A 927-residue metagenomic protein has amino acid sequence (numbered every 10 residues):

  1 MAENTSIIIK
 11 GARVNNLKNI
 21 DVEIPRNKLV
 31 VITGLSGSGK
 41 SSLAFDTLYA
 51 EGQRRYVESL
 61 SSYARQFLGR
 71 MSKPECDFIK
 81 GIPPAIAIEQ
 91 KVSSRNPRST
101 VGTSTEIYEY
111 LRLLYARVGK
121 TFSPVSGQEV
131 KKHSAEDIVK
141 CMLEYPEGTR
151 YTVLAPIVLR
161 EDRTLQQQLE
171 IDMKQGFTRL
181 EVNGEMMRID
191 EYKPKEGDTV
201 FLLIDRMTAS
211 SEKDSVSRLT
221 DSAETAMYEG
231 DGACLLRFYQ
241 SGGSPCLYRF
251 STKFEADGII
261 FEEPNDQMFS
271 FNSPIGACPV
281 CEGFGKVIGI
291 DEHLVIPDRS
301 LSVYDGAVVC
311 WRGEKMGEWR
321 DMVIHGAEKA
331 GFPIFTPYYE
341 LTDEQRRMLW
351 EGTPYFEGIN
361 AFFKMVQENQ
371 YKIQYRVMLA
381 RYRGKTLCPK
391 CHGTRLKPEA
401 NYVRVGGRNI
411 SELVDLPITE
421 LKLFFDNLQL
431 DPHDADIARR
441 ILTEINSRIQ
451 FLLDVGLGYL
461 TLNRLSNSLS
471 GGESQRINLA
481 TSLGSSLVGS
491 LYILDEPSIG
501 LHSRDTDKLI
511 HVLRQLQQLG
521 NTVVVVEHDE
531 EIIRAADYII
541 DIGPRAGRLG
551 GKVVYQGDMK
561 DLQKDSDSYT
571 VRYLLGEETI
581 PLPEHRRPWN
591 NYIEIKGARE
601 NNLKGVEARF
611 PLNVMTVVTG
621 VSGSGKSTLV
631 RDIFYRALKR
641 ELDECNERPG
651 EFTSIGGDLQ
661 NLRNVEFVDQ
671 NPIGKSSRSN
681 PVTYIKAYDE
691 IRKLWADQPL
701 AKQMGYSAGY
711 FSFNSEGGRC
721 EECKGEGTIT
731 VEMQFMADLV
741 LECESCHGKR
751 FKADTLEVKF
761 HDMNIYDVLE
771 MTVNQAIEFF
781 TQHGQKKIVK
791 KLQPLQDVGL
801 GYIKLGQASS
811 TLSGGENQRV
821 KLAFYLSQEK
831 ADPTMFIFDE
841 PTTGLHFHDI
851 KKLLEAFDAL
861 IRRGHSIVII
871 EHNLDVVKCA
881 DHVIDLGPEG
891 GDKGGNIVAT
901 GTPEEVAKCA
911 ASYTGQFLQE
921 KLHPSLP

Functional and structural regions predicted by a protein language model:
M1-P927: Conserved phosphate-binding elements of NTP-dependent enzyme cores
